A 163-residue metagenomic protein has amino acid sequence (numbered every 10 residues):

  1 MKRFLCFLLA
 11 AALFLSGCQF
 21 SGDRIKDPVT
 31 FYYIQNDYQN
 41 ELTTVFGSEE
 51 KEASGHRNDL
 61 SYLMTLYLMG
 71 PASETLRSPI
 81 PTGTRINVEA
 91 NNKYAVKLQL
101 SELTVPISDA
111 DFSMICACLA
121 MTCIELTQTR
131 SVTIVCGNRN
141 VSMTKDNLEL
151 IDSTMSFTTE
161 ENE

Functional and structural regions predicted by a protein language model:
R3-F14, C18-E163: Bimodal "functional hotspot" detector
